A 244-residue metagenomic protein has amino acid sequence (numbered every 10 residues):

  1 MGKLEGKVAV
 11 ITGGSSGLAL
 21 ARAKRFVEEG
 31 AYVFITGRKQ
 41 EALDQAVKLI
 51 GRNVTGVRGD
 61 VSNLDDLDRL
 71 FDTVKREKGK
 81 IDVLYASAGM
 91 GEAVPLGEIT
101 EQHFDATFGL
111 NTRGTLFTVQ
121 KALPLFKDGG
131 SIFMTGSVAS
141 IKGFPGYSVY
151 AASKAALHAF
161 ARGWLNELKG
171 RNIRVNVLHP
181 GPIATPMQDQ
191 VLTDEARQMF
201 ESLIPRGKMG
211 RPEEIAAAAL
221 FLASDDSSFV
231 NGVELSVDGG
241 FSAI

Functional and structural regions predicted by a protein language model:
V8, S15-S16: Conserved glycine-rich cofactor-binding loop
Y85, K169, R174, V230-G232: Short, small/polar-rich loop/turn modules that mediate ligand/substrate recognition or access, typified
P95-L96, T100-F108, F200: Substrate-binding pocket helix/loop in short-chain dehydrogenase/reductase
V119, S153, A161: Active-site helix of classical SDR
P124, L165-G170, S228: Alpha-helical segment proximal to the catalytic Tyr-Lys
L125, K208-V237, S242-A243: C-terminal substrate-recognition "lid" of short-chain dehydrogenase/reductases
S137: Residue(s) in the substrate-gating loop at a strand-loop-helix junction that position the organic substrate next
